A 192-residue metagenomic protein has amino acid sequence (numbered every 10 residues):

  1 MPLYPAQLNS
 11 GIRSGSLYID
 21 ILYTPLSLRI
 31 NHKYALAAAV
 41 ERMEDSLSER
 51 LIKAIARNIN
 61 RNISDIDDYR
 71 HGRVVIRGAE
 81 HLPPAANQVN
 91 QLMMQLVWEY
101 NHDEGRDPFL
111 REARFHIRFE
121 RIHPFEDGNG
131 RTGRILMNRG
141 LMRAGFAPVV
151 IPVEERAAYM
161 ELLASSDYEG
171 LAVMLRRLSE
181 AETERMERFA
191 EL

Functional and structural regions predicted by a protein language model:
M1-D127, R131-L192: FIC/Doc superfamily catalytic core
